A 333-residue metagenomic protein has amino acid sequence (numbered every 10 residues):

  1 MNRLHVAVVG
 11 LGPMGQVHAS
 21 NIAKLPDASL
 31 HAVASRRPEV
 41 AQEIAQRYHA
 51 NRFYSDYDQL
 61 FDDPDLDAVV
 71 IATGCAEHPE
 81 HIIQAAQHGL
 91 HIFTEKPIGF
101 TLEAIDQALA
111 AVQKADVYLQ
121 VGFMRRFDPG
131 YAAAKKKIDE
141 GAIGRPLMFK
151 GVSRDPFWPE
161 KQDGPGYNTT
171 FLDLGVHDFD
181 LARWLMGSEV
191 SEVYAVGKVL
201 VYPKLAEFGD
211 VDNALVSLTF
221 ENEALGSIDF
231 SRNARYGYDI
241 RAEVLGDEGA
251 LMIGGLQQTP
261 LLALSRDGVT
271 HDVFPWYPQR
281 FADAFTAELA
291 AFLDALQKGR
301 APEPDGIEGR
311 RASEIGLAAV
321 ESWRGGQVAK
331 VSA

Functional and structural regions predicted by a protein language model:
M1, A28, A68-I71, D106 (+1 more regions): C-terminal helix-rich "cap/oligomerization" subdomain common to oxidoreductases
M1-Y48: N-terminal Rossmann-like dinucleotide-binding module
H5, K204-E207, E221-A287: NAD(P)-dinucleotide binding in Rossmann-like oxidoreductases
Y48-A111: Beta-loop-alpha module in the N-terminal Rossmann-like domain of NAD(P)-dependent dehydrogenases, especially those
Y54, F93-T94, L119-V121, K150 (+2 more regions): Hydrophobic residues in well-ordered beta-strands that form the structural core
G99-E160: A contiguous active-site-proximal alpha/beta segment in oxidoreductase catalytic domains
K161-L225, S231-Y236, I307: Rossmann-like dinucleotide-binding domain that binds NAD(P)(H)
